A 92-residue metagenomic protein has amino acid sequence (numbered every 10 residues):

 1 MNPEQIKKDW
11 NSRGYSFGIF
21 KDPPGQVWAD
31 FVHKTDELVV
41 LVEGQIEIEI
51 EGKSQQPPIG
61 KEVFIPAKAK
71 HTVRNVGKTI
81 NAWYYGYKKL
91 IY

Functional and structural regions predicted by a protein language model:
M1-N11: Extreme N-terminal tail/first-helix region
P3, S16-H33: Conserved short histidine dyad/triad with adjacent acidic residue
K7-D9, V27-H33, R74-V76: Short histidine-centered beta-strand/loop micro-motifs that create catalytic or ligand/metal-coordination sites
P24, K34, K53, A69-K70 (+1 more regions): A generic "binding-loop/recognition-motif" signal
V32-I48: Short, conserved beta-strand element in jelly-roll/cupin
G52-A67: Short acidic-glycine-tyrosine-enriched beta hairpin
K68-Y92: Ligand-binding loop in jelly-roll beta-barrel domains
